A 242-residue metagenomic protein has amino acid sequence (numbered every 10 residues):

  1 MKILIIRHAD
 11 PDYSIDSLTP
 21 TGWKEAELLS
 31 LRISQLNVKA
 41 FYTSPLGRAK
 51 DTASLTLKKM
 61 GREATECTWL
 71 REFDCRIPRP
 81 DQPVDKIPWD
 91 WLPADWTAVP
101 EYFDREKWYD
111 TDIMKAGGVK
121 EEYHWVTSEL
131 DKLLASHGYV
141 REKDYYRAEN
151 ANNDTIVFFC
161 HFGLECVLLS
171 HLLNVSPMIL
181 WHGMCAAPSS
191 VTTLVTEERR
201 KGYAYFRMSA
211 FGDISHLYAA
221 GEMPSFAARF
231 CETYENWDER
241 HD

Functional and structural regions predicted by a protein language model:
M1-L4: Extreme N-terminal starter segment of soluble prokaryotic enzymes
R7-P20: Glycine-rich N-terminal loop/short-helix segment of MobA-like nucleotidyltransferase
A9, F162, G212-I214: Active-site metal-binding loops of divalent metal-dependent hydrolases
L18-I33: Short catalytic helix/loop segments, enriched in acidic residues and glycine and frequently bearing histidine
L31-D110: Phosphate-coordination/substrate-recognition cap region in phosphate-metabolizing enzymes
P45-L46, W69, A151-G163: Short, well-ordered beta-to-alpha junction loops that form the rim of enzyme active sites and present histidine/acidic
F73-D90, D144-T155, V167-D242: Acidic, low-complexity terminal tails and accessory targeting/binding regions of phosphate-metabolizing enzymes
T111-Y145: Internal catalytic-core helix/loop-beta-alpha segment that presents or stabilizes conserved functional determinants
